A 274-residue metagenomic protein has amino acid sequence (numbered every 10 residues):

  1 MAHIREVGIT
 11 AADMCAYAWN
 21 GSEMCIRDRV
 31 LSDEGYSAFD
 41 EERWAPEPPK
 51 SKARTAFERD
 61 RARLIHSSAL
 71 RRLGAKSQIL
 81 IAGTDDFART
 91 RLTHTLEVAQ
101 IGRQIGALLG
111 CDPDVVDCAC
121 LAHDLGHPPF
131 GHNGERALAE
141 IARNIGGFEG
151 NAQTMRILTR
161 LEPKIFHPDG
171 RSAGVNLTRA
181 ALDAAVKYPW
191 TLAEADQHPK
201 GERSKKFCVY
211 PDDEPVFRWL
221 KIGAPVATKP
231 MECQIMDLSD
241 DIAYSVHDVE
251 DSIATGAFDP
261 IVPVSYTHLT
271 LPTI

Functional and structural regions predicted by a protein language model:
H3, N20-D28, T267-T273: Conserved small/polar residues in nucleotide/adenosyl-binding loops
G8-A12: Short, exposed "boundary/linker" segments that immediately precede the start of a downstream structural module
R27-K52, H66-R71, Q100, L108 (+1 more regions): Sequence-structural signature of the catalytic-core scaffold of metal-dependent phosphohydrolases that act on
P48-P49, A56-H66, L70-T93, K200-S204: Active-site flanking loop/helix segments enriched in acidic
T84-V115: Alpha-helical phosphate/pyrophosphate-handling elements in metalloenzyme active cores
V115-V116, E232: Alpha-helical hydrophobic/aromatic positions enriched in membrane-embedded helices and signal peptides
V116-L121, D237: Short alpha-helical catalytic segment bearing the HExxH-like zincin motif of zinc-dependent metalloproteases
